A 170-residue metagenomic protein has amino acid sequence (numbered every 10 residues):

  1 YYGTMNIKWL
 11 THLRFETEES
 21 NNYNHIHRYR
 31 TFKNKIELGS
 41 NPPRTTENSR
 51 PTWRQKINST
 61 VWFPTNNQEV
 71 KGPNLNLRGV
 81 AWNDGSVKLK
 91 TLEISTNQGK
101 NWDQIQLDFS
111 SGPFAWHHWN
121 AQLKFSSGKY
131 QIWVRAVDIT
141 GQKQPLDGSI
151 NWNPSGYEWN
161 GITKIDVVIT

Functional and structural regions predicted by a protein language model:
Y1-T170: Extended, aromatic/histidine-rich regions of cofactor-dependent oxidoreductases associated with respiratory
